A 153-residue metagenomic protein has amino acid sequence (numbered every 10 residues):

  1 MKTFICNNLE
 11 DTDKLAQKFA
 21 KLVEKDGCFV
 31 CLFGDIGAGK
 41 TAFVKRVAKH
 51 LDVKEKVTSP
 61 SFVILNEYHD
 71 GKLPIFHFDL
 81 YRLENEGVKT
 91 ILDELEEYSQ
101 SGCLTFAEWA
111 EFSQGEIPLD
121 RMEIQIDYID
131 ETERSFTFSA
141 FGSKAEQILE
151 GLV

Functional and structural regions predicted by a protein language model:
M1-F19: N-terminal pre-Walker A segment at the start of P-loop NTPase domains
K2, E86, L95-V153: Short phosphate-coordinating micro-motif centered on Lys-Gly-acidic
K21-G27: Phosphate-binding P-loop
V30-L32: Hydrophobic anchor at the beta1->P-loop junction of P-loop NTPases
D35: P-loop (Walker A) phosphate-binding loop of NTP-binding proteins
K40: Conserved lysine of the Walker
V53-H69: Short beta-strand-centered segment that lines the nucleotide-binding/catalytic pocket of NTP-utilizing
H77-N85: Switch II (G3) loop of P-loop NTPases
